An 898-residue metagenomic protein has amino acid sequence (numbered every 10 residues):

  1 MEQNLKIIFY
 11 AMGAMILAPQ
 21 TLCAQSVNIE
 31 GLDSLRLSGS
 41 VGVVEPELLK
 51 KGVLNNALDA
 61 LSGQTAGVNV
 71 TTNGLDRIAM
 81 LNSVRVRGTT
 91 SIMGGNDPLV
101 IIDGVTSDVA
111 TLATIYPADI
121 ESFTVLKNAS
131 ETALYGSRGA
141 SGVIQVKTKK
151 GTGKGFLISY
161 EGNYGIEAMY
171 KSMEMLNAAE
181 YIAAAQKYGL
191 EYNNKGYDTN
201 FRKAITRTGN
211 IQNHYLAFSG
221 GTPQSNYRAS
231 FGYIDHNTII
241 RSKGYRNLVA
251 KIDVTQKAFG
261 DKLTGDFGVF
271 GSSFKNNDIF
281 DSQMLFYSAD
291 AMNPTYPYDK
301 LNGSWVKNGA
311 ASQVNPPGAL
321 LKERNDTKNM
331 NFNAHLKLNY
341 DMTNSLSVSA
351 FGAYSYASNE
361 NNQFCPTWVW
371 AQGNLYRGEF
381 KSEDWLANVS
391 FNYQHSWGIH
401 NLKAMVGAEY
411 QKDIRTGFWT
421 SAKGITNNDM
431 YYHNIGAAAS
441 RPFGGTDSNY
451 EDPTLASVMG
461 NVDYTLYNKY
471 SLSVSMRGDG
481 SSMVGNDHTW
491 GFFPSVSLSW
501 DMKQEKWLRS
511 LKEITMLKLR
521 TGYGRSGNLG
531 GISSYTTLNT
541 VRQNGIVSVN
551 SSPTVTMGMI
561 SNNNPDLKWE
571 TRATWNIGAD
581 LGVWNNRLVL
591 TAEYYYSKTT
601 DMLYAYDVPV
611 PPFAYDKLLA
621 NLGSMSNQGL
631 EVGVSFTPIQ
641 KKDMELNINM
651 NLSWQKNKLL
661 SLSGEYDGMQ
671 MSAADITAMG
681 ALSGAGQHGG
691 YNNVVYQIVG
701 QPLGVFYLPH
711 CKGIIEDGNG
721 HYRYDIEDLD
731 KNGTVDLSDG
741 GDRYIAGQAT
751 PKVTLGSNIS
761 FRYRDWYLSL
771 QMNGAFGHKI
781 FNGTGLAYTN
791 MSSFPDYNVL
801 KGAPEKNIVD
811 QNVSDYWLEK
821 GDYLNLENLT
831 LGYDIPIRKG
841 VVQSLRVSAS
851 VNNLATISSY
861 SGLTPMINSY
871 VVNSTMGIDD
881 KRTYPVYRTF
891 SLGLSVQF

Functional and structural regions predicted by a protein language model:
M1-F259, L263-S272, V306, P317 (+7 more regions): Short, small/polar-rich motifs associated with maturation and membrane association, primarily at protein termini
D97, G209-Q212, N247, D253-F259 (+6 more regions): Extracellular/periplasmic, surface-exposed regions of secreted and cell-surface proteins
V100, D299, Y464, V705 (+3 more regions): Short aromatic-centered micro-motifs
S159-G196, W419-S421, A620, T637-G747 (+2 more regions): Conserved small-residue
Q283-G318: Acidic, glycine-rich flexible loop segments
G733-T734, Y767-E827: C-terminal beta-barrel architecture of Gram-negative outer-membrane proteins
Q748-I780: Glycine-rich, aromatic-lined ligand/substrate-binding cores of catalytic and carbohydrate-binding domains
